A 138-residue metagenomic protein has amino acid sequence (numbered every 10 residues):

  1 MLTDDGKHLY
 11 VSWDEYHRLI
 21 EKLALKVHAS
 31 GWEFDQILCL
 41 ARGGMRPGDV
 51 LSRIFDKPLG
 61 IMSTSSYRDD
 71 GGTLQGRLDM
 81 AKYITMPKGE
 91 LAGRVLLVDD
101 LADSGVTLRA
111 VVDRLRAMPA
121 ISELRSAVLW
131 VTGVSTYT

Functional and structural regions predicted by a protein language model:
M1-T138: PRPP-associated nucleotide enzymes
